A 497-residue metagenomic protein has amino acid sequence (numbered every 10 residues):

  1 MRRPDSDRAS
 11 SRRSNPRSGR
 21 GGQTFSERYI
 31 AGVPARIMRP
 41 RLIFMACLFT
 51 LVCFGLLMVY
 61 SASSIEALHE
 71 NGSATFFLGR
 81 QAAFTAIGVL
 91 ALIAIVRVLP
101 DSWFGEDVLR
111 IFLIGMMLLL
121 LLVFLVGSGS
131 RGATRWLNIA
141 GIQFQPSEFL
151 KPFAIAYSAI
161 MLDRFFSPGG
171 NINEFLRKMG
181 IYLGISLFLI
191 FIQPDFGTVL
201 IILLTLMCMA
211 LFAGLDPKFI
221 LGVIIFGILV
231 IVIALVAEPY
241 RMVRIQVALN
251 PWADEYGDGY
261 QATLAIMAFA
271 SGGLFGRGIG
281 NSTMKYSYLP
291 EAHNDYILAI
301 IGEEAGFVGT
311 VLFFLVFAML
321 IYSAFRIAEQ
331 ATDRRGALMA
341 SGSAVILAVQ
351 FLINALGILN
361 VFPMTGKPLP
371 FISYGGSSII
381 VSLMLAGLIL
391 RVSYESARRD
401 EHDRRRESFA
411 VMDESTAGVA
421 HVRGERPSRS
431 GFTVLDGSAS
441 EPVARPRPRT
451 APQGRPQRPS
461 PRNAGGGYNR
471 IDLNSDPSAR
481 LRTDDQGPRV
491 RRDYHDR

Functional and structural regions predicted by a protein language model:
M1-R12, Y494-R497: N-terminal acidic, proline/glycine-rich, low-complexity intrinsically disordered segments
D7-I30, R406-V419: Intrinsically disordered, low-complexity non-transmembrane regions of multi-pass membrane transporters
Q23-R39, G72: Cytosolic juxtamembrane amphipathic/interface segments immediately preceding and feeding into a transmembrane helix
M45-S61, E66-Q261, A299-G357, M384 (+1 more regions): Hydrophobic alpha-helical transmembrane segments of multi-pass inner membrane proteins, especially in bacterial systems
C53, N360-R398: Transmembrane alpha-helices of multi-pass inner-membrane enzymes
D195-L200, R277-S282, A292-N294, A305-F307 (+4 more regions): Transmembrane helix boundary and interhelical junction motifs in multipass membrane proteins
V247, P251-I297, V308-G309: TM-adjacent membrane-interface loops and short helices in multi-pass inner/ER membrane proteins
E395-E407: Short, Lys/Arg-enriched, Gly/Pro-containing loop segments at transmembrane-helix junctions of multi-pass membrane
